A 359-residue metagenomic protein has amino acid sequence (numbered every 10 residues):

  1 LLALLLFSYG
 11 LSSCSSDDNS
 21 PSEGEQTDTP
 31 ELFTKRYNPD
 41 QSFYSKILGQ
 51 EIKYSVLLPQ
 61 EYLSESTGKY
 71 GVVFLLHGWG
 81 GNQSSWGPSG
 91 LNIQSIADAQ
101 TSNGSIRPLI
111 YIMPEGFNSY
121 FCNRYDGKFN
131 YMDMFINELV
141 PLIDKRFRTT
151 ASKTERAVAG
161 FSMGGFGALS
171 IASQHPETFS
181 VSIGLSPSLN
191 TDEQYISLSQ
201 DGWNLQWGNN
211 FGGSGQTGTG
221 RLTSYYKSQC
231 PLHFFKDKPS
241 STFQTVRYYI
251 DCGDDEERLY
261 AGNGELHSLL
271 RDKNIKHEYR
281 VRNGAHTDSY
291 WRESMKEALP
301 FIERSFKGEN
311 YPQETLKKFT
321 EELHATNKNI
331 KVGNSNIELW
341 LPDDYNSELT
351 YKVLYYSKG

Functional and structural regions predicted by a protein language model:
L1, S16-D18: Gram-positive Sec-dependent secretion signals
L1-F7: Sec-dependent N-terminal signal peptides
G10-S13: C-terminal motif of bacterial Sec signal peptides marking the signal peptidase cleavage site
D18-G359: Non-catalytic cap/lid and distal C-terminal segments of serine-dependent acyl enzymes
